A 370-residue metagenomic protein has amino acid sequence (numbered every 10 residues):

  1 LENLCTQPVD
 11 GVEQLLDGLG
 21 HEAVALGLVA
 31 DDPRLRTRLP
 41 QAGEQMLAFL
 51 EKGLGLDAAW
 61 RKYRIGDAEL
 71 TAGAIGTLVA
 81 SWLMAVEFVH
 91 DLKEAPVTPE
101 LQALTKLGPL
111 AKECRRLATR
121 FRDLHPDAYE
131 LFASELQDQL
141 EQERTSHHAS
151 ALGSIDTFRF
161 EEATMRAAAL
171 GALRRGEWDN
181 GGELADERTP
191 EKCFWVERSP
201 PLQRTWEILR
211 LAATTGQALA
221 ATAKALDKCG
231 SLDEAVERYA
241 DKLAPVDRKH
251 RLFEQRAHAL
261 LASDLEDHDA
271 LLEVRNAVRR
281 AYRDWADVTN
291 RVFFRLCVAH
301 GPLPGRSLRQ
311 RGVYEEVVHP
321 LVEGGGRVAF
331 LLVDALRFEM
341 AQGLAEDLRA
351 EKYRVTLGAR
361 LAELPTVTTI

Functional and structural regions predicted by a protein language model:
L1-V328, A335-I370: …; additionally, a secondary subgroup of soluble metalloenzymes is captured
